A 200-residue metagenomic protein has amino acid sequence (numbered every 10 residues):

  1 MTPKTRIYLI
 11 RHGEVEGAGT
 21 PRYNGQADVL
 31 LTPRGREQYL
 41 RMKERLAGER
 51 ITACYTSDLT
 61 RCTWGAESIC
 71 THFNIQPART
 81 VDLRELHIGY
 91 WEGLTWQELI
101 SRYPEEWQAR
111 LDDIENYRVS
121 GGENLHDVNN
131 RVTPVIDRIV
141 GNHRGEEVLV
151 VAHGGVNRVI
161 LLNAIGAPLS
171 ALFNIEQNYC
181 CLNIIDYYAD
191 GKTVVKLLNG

Functional and structural regions predicted by a protein language model:
M1-R6, I75, L86-I100, G141-E146 (+1 more regions): Acidic, low-complexity terminal tails and accessory targeting/binding regions of phosphate-metabolizing enzymes
I7-L9, V150: Residue-level marker for buried hydrophobic side chains located in beta-strands that build the well-ordered beta-sheet
H12, H153: Short, conserved phosphate/pyrophosphate- and ester-handling motifs at nucleotide-, phospho-/glycolipid
E14-I75: Active-site-proximal alpha-helix that buttresses catalytic centers in soluble enzyme cores
V15, V156-N157: Short active-site segment of divalent metal-dependent hydrolases/proteases that encodes the spacing between
L40-E44, N129, T133-G141: Generic structural signal for well-ordered alpha-helical scaffold segments
T56-S57, N130, V151-A152: Short beta-strand scaffold positions
T71-R131, D186, V194: Phosphate-handling substructures
